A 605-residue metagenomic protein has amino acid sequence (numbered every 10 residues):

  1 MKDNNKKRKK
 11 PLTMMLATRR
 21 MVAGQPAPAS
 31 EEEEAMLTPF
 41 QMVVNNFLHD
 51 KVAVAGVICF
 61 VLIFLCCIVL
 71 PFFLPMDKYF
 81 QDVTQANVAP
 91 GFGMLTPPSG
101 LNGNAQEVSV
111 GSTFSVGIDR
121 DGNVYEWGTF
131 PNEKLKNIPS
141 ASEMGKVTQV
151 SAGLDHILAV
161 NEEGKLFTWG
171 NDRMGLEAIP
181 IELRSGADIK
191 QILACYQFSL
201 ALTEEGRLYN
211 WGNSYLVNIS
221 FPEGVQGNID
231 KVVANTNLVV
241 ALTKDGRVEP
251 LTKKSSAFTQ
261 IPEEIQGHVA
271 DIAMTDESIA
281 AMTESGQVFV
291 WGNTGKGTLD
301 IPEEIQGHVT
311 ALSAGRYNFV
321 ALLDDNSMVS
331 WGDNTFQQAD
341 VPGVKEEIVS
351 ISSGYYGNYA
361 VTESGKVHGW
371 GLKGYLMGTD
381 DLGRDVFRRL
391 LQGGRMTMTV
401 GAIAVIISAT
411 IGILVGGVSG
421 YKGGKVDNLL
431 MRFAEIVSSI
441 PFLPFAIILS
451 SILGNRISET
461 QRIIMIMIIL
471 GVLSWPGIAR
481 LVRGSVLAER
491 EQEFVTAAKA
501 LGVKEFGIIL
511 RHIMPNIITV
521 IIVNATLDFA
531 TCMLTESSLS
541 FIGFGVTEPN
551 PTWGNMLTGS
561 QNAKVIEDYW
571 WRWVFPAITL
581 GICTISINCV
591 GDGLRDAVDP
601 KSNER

Functional and structural regions predicted by a protein language model:
M1-A55, Q106, R595-R605: Transmembrane alpha-helical segments of polytopic membrane transport and secretion proteins
Q25-Q41, G374-F387, S419-G423, F506-G507: Short, membrane-interfacial amphipathic segments enriched in basic
N45-L48, M76-E107, G111, S142 (+3 more regions): Periplasmic/extracellular loop-to-transmembrane helix junction in inner-membrane transport proteins
V52-F73, I413, G581: Short, strongly hydrophobic transmembrane alpha-helices
L95-P97, G128-E143, F167-S185, G212-V225 (+6 more regions): Short glycine/serine- and acidic-residue-enriched loop/turn motifs that recur at repeat junctions
F114-G117, E126, H156-A159, T168 (+10 more regions): Conserved core positions of repeat-based scaffolds
V147-Q149, D188-Q191, N228-T236, V269-D271 (+3 more regions): Repeated scaffold domains used in trafficking and secretory/extracellular systems, primarily beta-propellers
L382-R605: Alpha-helical transmembrane segments of integral membrane proteins, especially multi-pass inner/plasma-membrane
